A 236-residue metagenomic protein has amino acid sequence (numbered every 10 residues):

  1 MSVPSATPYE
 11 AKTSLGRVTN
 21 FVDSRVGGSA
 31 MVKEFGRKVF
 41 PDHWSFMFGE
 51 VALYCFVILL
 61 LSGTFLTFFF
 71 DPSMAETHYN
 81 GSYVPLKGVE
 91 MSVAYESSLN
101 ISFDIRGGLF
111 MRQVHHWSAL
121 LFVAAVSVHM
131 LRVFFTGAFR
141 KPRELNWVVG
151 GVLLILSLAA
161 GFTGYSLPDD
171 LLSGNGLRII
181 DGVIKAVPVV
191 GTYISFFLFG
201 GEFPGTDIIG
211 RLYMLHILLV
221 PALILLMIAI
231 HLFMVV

Functional and structural regions predicted by a protein language model:
M1-V236: Membrane-embedded alpha-helical bundles that constitute the cytochrome b-like, heme-associated redox core of multi-pass
